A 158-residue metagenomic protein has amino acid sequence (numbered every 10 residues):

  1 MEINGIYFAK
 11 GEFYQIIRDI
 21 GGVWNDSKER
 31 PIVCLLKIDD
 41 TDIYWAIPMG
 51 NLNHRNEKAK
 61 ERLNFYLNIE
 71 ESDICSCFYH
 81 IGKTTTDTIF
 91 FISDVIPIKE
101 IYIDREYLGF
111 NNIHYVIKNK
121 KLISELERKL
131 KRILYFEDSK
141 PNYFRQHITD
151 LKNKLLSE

Functional and structural regions predicted by a protein language model:
M1-E29: Short N-terminal edge-element motif at the start of the domain
M1-N4, T41, D87: Sequence-level motif detector for i,i+2 pairs with an aromatic at +2
K10, G50, K99: Residues at the C-termini of beta-strands that transition into short coil/loop
F13, N53, Y102: Residue-level detector of flexible, active-site-proximal loop/helix-junction positions within diverse enzyme catalytic
R18-D19, A46, K58, Y107: A short secondary-structure junction signal
S27-E29, D39-I81: Compact nucleic-acid interaction/catalytic patches
V33-C34: Residue-level preference for non-acidic, small/hydrophobic
L67-E158: C-terminal terminal-subdomain/extension
